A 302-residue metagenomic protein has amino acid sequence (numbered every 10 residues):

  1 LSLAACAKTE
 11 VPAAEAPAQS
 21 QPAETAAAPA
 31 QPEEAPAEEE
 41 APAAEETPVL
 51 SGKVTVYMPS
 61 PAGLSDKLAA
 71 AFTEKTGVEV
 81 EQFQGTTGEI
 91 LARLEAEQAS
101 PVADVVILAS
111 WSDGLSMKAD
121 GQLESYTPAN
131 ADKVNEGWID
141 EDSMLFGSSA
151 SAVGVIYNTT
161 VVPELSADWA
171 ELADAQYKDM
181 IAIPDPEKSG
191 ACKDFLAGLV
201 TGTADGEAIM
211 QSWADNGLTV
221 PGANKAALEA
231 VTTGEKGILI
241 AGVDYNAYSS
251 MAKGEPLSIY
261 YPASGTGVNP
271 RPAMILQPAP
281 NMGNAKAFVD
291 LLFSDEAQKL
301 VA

Functional and structural regions predicted by a protein language model:
S2-A5: C-terminal motif of bacterial Sec signal peptides marking the signal peptidase cleavage site
K8-V49: Low-complexity, Pro/Thr/Ser/Glu-rich flexible segments characteristic of extracytoplasmic/periplasmic regions
P42-L50, T55-V80, V155, S250-M251: Short, polar/charged alpha-helical segment
T55-D66, G85-E89, P101-K236: Extracytoplasmic ligand-binding site segments that recognize negatively charged/polar headgroups
S112-S116, G237-P256: A ligand-binding cleft/hinge motif common to bilobed small-molecule-binding domains
S151, M210-A214, V220-P221, K253-Q277: Periplasmic-binding protein-like
G154-V161, A197-V200, N269-M282, L300-V301: A bilobed periplasmic-binding-protein/Venus flytrap-type ligand-binding module shared by bacterial periplasmic
D179-K188, L291-A302: Periplasmic-binding protein-like
